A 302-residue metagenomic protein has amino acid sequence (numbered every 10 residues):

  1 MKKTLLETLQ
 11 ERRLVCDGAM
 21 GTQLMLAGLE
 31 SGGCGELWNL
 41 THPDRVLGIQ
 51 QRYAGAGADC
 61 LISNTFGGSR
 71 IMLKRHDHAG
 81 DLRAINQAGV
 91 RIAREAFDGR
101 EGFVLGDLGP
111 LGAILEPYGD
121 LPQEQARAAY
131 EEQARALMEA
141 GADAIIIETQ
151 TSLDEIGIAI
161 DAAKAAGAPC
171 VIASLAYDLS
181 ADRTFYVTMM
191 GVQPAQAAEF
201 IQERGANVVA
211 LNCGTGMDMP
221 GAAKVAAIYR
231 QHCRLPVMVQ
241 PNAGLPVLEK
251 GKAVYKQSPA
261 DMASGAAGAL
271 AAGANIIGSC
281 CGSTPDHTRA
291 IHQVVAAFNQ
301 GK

Functional and structural regions predicted by a protein language model:
M1-K302: Domain-level signal for soluble alpha/beta catalytic cores
